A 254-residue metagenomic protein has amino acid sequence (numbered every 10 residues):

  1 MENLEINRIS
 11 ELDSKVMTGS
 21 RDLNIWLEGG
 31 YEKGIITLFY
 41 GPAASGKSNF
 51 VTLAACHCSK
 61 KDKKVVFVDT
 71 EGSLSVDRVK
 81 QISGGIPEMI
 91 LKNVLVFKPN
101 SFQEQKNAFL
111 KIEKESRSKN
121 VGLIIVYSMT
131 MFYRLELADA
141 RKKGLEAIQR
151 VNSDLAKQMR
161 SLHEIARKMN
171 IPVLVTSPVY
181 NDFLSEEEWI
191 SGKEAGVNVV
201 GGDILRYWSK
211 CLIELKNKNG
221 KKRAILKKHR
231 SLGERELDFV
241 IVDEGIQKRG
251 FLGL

Functional and structural regions predicted by a protein language model:
M1-N93: The Walker A/P-loop phosphate-binding site
V16-S20, N24, K33, V76 (+4 more regions): Amphipathic alpha-helical transducer elements in NTP-driven molecular machines
W26-G30, P42, H57-K61, I82-I86 (+7 more regions): Conserved, well-folded catalytic cores of nucleic-acid-processing and energy-transducing macromolecular machines
K61-D62, N120, G220, G233: Short loop/turn segments at connectors of secondary-structure elements within structured domains
D62-A147: Conserved inter-motif catalytic segment of the P-loop NTP-binding fold
F109-I204: P-loop NTPase motor core
E164-L254: Phosphate-binding/switch region of NTP-binding enzymes
